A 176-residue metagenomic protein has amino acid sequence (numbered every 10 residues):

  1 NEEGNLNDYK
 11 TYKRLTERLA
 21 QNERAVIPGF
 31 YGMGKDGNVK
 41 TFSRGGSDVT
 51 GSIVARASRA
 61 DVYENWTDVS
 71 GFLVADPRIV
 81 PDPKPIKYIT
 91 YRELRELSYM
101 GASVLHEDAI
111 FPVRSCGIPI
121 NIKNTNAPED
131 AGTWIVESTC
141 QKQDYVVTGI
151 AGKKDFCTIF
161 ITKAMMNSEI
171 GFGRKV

Functional and structural regions predicted by a protein language model:
N1-I110: Nucleotide/pyrophosphate-binding catalytic subdomain
A25, K40, I120, T133 (+1 more regions): A broad, low-specificity signal marking well-ordered, structured residues that form hydrophobic/aromatic
P28-G29, W66, K123-T125, T162-A164: Generic beta-strand/beta-sheet core signal
M33-K35, F72-L73, E129-A131, N167-E169: Flexible loop/turn segments at secondary-structure boundaries
L105-D108, P119-P128, I161, G173: Flexible, glycine/charged-enriched surface loops at secondary-structure junctions
A131-V176: A conserved regulatory-domain signal marking ACT and ACT-like small-molecule sensing domains and adjacent regulatory
